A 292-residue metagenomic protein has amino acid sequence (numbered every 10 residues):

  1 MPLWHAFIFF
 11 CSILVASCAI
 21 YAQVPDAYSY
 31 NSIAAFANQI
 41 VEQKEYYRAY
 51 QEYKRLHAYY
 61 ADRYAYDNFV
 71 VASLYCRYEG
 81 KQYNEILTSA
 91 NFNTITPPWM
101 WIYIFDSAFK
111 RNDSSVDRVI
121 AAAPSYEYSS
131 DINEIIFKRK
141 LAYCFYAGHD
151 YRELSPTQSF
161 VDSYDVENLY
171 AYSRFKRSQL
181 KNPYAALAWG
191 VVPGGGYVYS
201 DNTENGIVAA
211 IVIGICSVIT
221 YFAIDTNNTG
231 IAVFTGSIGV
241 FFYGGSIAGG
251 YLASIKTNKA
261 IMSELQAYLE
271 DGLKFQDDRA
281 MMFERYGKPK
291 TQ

Functional and structural regions predicted by a protein language model:
I8-S17: Bacterial N-terminal signal peptides
I20-A22: Boundary at the C-terminal end of the N-terminal hydrophobic targeting segment
V24, Y28-N31, W189, I219: Amphipathic, alpha-helical segments enriched in basic
A27-R174: Alpha-helical protein-protein interaction scaffolds
N68, W99-Y103, E167-Q292: Hydrophobic alpha-helical membrane segments
